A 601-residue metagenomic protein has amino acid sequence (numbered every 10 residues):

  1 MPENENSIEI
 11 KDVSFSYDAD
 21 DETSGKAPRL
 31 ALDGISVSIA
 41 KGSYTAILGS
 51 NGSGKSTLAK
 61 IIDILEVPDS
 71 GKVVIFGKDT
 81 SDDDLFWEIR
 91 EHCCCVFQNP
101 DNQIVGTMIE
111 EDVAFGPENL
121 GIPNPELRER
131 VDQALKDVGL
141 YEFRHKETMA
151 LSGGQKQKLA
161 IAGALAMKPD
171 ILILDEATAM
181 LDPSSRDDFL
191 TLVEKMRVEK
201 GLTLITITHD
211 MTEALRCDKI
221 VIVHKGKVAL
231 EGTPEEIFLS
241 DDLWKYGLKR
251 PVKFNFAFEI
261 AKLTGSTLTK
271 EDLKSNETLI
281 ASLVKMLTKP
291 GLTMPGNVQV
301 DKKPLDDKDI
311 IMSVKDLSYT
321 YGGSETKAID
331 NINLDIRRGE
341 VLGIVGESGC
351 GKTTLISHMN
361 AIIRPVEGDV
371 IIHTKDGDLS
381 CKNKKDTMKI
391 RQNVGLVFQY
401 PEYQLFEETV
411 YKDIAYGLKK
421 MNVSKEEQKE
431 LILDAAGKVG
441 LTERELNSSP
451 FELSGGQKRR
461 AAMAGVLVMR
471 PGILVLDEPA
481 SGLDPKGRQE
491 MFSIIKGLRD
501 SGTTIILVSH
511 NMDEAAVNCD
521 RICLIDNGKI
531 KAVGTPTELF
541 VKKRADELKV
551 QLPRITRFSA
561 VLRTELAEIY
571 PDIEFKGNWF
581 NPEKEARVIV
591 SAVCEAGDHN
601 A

Functional and structural regions predicted by a protein language model:
L48-S50, V345-E347: The feature captures the beta-strand-to-loop junction immediately N-terminal to the Walker
D63, N360: Helix-to-loop junction immediately C-terminal to a conserved catalytic motif
K72-E88, D369-K389: ABC ATPase NBD Q-loop/coupling interface
P125-F143, E426-R444: Conserved ABC ATPase "signature" region
E147-L151, S449-L453, Q457: Conserved ABC ATPase signature
A164-L165, V466-L467: ABC ATPase C-loop
L172-D175, L474-D477: Catalytic Walker B motif of ABC-type/P-loop ATPase nucleotide-binding domains
G226, N527-G528: Conserved ABC ATPase "signature" C-loop
